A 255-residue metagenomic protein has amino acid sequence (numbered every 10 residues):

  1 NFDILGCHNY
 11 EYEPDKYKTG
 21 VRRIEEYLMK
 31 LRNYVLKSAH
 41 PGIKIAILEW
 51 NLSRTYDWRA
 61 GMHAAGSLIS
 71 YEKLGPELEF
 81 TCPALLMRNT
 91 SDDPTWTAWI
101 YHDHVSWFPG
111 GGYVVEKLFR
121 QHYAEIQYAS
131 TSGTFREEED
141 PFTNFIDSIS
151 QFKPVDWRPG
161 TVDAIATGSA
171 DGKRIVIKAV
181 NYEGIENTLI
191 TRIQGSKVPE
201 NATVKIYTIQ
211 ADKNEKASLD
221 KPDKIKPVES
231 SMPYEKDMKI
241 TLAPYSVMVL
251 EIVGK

Functional and structural regions predicted by a protein language model:
N1, N33-I43, S70-E79, E125 (+1 more regions): Secondary-structure transition/capping motifs at alpha-helix termini and the adjoining loop/turn into the next element
N1-I24, L48, L52, L78-E79 (+1 more regions): Aromatic- and acid-rich polysaccharide-binding/catalytic face of secreted or lumenal carbohydrate-active enzymes
D3-I4, G42-A46, E77-C82, W99 (+2 more regions): Beta-sheet entry/capping signal
N9, E49, C82-L85, H104 (+5 more regions): Active-site proximal loops enriched in glycine and acidic residues that flank catalytic Cys/His/Asp and coordinate
E11-K16, L52-D57, M87-D93, G184-N187 (+1 more regions): Flexible loop/turn segments at secondary-structure boundaries
K18-P41, Y56-M62, I146-E186: Long hydrophobic segments that form regular secondary structure
A46-D163: Aromatic/acidic polysaccharide-binding cleft in carbohydrate-active enzymes
T143-P159, V180-K255: C-terminal beta-sandwich/jelly-roll accessory domains of carbohydrate-active enzymes
